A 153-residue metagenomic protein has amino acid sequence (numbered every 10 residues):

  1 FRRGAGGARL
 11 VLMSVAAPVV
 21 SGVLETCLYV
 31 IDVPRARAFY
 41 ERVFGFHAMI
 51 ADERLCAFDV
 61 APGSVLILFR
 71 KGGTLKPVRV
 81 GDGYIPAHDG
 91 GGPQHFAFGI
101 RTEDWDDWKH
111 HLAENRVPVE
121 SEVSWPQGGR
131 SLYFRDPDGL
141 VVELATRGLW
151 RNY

Functional and structural regions predicted by a protein language model:
F1-L12: N-terminal amphipathic/basic-hydrophobic helices that include classical n-h-c signal peptides and signal-anchor
L12-L24, H47-I100, D107-R135, G148-Y153: Vicinal oxygen chelate
E25, E143: Acidic-residue sensor for enzyme active/binding pockets
C27-V33, P126: Conserved beta-strand-loop-alpha-helix junction that forms the acyl-donor binding cleft
Y29, G99, A145: Conserved residues at the C-terminal ends of beta-strands
D32-V33, R101-W105: Helix N-cap motif at beta-to-alpha junctions
A36-V43, L112, G139: Conserved active-site tyrosine of GNAT-family acetyltransferases
D136-V142: Short, contiguous alpha-helical
